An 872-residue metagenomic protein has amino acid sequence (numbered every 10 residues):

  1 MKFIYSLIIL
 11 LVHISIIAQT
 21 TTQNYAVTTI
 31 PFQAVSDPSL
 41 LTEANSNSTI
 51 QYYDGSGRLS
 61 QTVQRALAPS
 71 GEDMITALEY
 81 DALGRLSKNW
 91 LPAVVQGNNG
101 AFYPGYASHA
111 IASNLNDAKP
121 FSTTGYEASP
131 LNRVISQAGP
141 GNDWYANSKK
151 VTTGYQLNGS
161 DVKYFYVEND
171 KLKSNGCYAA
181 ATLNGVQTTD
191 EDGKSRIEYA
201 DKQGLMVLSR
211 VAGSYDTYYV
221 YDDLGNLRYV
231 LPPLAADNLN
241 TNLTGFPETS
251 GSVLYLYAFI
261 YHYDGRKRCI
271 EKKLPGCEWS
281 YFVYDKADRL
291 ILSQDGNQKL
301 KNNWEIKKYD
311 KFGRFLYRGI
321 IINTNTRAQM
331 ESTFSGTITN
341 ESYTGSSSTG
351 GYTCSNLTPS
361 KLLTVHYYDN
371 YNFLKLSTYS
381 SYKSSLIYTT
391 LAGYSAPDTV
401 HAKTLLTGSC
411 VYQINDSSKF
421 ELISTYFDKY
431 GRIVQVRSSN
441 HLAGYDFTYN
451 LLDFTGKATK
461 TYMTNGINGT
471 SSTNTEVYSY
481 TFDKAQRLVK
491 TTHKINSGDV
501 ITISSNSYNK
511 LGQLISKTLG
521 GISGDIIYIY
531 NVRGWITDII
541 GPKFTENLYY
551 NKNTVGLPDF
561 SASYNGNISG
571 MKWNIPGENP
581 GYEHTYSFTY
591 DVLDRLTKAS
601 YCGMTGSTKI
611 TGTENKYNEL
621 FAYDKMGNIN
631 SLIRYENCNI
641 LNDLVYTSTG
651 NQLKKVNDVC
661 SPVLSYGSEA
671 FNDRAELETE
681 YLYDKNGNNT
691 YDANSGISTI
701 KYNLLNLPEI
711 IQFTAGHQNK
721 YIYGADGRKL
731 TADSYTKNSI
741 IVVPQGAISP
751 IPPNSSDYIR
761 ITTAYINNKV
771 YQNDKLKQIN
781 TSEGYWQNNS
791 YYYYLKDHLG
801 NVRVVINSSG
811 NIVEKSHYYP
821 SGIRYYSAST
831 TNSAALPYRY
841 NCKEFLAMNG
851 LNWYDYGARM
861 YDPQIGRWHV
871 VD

Functional and structural regions predicted by a protein language model:
M1-T22: Bacterial Sec-dependent N-terminal signal peptides
T28-Q33, Q61-A68, K88-V95, T124 (+35 more regions): Beta-turn initiation residues at beta-strand->coil junctions
T42-E43, P69-T76, N89-A128, T249-K311 (+7 more regions): Aromatic/His-enriched, Gly/Pro-containing loop or helix-boundary segments that lie immediately adjacent to catalytic
N45-N47, E72-M74, P120-S122, T182 (+19 more regions): Short, small/polar residue-rich loop motifs at catalytic or cofactor-binding pockets
Q51, L78, T124-Y126, T153 (+24 more regions): A residue-level detector for well-ordered beta-strand positions
S160-E198, E341-F427, E546-N574: Extended repeat-based solenoid scaffolds, especially LRR ectodomains and other repeat-derived architectures
G176, Y229, A235-S250, Y261 (+3 more regions): A motif-centric feature for acidic-aromatic and gly/ser/thr-rich catalytic loops and repeats
Y263, Y284, D288, Y309 (+7 more regions): Surface-exposed coil/loop segments, especially low-complexity Tyr/Gly/Ser/Thr-rich stretches in secreted/surface
